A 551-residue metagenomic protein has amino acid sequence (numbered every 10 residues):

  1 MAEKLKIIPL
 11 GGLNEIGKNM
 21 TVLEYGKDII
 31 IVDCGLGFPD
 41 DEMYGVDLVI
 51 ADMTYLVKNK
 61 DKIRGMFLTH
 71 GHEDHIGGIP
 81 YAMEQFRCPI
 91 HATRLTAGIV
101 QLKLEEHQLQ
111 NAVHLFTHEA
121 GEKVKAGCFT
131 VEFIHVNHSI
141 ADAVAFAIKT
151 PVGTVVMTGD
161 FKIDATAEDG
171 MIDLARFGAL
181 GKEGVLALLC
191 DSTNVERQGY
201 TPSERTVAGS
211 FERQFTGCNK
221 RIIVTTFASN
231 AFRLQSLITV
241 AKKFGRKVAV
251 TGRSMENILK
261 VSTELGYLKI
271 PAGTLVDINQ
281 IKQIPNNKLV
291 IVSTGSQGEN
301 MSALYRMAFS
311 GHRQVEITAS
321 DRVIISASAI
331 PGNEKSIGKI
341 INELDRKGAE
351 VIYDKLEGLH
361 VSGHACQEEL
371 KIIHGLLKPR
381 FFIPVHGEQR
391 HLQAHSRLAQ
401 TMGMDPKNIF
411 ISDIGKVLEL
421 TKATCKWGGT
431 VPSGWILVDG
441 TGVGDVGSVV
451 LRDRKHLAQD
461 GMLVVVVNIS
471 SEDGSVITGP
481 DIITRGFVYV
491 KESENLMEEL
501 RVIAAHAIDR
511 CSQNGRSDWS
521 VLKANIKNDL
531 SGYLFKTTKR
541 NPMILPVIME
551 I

Functional and structural regions predicted by a protein language model:
A2-F67, H72-I284, S302-E316, K335-K339: His/Asp/Glu-rich metal-coordinating catalytic cores of metallo-dependent phosphodiesterases/hydrolases acting on
I8, E24, E132, V292-S293 (+3 more regions): Residues in well-ordered beta-strands of folded domains
P89, I383, L545-P546: Short glycine-rich phosphate-binding loop at a beta-alpha junction
L104, A399, L534: Conserved hydrophobic residues forming the short capping helix/wall of the S-adenosyl-L-methionine
E119, D413, R540-I544: Short Gly/Ser/Thr- and Asp/Glu-enriched loop/turn motifs at secondary-structure junctions
C128, A143-A145, K288, M462-V464 (+1 more regions): Broad gene-expression machinery/nucleic-acid interaction feature
R197-S326, I330-G515, K523: Hard-cation-handling environments
G515-I551: C-terminal tails and terminal domains of large nucleic-acid-associated and other macromolecular-machine proteins
